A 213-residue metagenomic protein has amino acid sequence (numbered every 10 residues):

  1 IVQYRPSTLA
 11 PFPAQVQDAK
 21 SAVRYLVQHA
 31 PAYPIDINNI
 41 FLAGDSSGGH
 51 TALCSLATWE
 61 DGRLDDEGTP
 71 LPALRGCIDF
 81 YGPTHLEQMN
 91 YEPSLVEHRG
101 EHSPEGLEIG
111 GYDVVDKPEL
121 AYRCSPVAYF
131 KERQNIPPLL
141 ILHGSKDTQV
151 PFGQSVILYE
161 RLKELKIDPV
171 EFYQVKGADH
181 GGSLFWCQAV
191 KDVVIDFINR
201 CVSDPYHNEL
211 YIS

Functional and structural regions predicted by a protein language model:
I1-S213: Alpha/beta-hydrolase superfamily serine-hydrolase fold, recognizing
